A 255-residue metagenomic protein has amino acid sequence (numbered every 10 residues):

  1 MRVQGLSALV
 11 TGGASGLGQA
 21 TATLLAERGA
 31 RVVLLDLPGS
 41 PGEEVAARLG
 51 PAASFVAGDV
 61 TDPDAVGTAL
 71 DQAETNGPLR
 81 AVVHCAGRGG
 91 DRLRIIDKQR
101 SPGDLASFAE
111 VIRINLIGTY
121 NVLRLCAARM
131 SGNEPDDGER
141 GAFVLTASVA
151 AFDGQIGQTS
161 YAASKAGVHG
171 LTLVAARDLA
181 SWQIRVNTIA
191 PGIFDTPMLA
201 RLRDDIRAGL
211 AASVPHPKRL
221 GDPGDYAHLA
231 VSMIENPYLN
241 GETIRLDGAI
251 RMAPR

Functional and structural regions predicted by a protein language model:
R88-A109, A128, G132-D137, G157-S160 (+1 more regions): Conserved mid-core segment of classical short-chain dehydrogenase/reductases
S101-N121, V144, V168: Catalytic Tyr-X3-Lys loop
R113, D205-D225: Catalytic Tyr-x(3-8)-Lys segment
L123, S164, T172: Active-site helix of classical SDR
A128, A176-D178: Alpha-helical segment proximal to the catalytic Tyr-Lys
R140, A180, R185, L239-E242: Short, small/polar-rich loop/turn modules that mediate ligand/substrate recognition or access, typified
S148: Residue(s) in the substrate-gating loop at a strand-loop-helix junction that position the organic substrate next
D222-L246, R251: C-terminal substrate-recognition "lid" of short-chain dehydrogenase/reductases
